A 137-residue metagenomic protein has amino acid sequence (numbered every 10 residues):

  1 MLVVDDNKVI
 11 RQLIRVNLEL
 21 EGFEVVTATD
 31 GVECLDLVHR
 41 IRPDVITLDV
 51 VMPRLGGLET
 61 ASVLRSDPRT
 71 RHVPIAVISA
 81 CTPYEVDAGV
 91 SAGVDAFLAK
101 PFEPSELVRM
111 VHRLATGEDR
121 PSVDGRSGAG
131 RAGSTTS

Functional and structural regions predicted by a protein language model:
Q12-L20: Charged docking surfaces used in two-component/phosphorelay signaling
G22-T29, L37: Short hydrophobic/Thr-rich beta-strand motif most characteristic of the beta2 strand and flanking loop of CheY-like
D30-E33, L55-S62: Acidic catalytic/metal-coordinating carboxylates
I41-T47: Active-site beta3 strand of CheY-like receiver
D49, S79: Active-site residues of response regulator receiver
M52: Receiver (REC) domain active-site loop signature in two-component systems and cognate sites in sensor histidine kinases
E59, C81-L98, S105-R113, S122: Alpha4 helix (beta4-alpha4-beta5 surface) of REC/receiver domains from two-component response regulators
H112-R131: The C-terminal output helix
